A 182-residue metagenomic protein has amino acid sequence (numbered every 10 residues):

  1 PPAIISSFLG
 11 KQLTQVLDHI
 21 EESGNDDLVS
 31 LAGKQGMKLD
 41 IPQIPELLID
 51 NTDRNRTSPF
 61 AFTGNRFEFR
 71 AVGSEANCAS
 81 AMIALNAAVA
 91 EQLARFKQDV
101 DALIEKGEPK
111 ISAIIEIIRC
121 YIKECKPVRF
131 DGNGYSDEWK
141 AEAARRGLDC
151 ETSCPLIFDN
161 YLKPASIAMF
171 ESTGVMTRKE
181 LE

Functional and structural regions predicted by a protein language model:
P1-E182: Acidic, glycine-enriched catalytic cores built around paired aspartates
